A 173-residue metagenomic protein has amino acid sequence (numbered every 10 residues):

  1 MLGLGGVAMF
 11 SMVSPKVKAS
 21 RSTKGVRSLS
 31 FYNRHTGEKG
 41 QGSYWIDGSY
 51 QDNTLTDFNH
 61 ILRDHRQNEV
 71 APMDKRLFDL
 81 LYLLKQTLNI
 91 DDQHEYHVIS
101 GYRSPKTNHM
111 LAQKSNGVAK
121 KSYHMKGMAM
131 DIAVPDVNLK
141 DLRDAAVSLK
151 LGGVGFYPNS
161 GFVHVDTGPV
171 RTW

Functional and structural regions predicted by a protein language model:
M1-V17: N-terminal export signals
K18-N68: Near-N-terminal "mature-domain entry" segment
R27-Y32, G117-W173: Catalytic cores and adjacent binding grooves of peptidoglycan-active enzymes
D47-I99: Active-site acidic/histidine clusters and adjacent loop/turn architecture that either coordinate catalytic ions
D79, L83, M110-L111, D141: Generic beta-strand or strand-like secondary-structure segments
L81-D92, K106, D136, A146-K150: Sec/Tat-exported extracytoplasmic proteins
R103-K120: Charged, often glycine-rich, active-site loop that binds/positions anionic groups
